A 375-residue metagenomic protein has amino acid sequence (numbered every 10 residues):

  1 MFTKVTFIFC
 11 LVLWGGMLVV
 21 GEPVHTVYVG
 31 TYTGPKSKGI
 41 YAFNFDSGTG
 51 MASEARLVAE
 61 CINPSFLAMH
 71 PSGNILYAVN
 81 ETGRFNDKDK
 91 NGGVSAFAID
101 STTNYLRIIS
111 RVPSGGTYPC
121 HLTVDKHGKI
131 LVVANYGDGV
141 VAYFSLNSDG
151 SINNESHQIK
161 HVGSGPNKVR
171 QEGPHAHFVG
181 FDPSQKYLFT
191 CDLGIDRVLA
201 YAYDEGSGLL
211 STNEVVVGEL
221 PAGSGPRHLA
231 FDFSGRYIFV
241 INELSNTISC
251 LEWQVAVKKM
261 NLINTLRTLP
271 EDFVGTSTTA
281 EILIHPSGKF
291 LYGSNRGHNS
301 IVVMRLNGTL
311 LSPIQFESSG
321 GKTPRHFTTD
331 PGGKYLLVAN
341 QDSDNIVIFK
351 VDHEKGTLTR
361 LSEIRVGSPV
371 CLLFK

Functional and structural regions predicted by a protein language model:
G21-D46: An edge-strand/N-cap motif at the start of beta-rich repeat modules
T33-K36, E81-N86, G137-V140, I195-R197 (+3 more regions): Short glycine/acidic-enriched loop and turn motifs that connect beta-strands
K36, C61-S72, G115-H127, V162-Q185 (+4 more regions): Beta-rich, blade/repeat-based domains predominating in secreted/periplasmic proteins but also intracellular
N44-G50, F97-N104, F144-N153, Y201-L210 (+3 more regions): Short loop/turn segments immediately following beta-strands, especially the blade-tip and inter-blade linker loops
S53-A59, R107-V112, G163-V169, N213-E219 (+3 more regions): A short beta-strand motif characteristic of beta-propeller blades
E54-V124, G128: Blade-loop segments of beta-propeller domains
Y105-H177: Asp-box/WD-like beta-propeller blade repeats and closely related beta-sheet repeat scaffolds
